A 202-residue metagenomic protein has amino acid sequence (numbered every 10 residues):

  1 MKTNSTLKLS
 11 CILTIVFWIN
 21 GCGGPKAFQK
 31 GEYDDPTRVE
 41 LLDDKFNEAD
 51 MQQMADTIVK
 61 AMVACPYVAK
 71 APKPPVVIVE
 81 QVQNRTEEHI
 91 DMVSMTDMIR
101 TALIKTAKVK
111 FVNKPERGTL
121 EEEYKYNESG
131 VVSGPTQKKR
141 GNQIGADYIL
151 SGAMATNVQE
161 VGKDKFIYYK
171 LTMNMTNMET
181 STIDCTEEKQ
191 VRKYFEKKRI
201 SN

Functional and structural regions predicted by a protein language model:
M1-N20: Sec-dependent bacterial lipoprotein signal peptides
V16-I19, A71, Q143: Alpha-helix termination/capping residues and helix-transition junctions
G23-K108, I200-N202: A structural "domain/chain start" motif
G23-K30, D147-R199: Amphipathic beta-strand/beta-sheet edge segments enriched in Tyr/Trp
P66-A71, R140, V161-K163: Surface-exposed acidic, glycine-flexible loop patches that form ligand/cofactor-binding and adhesion interfaces
Q83, P115, E179: Short, flexible active-site-adjacent loop segments at beta-strand->alpha-helix junctions, enriched in small/polar
T96-M98, T106, F111-V161: Short, solvent-exposed, polar/charged sequence segments at loop or secondary-structure edges
G130-V131, K197-N202: Short, surface-exposed secondary-structure junctions/capping segments
